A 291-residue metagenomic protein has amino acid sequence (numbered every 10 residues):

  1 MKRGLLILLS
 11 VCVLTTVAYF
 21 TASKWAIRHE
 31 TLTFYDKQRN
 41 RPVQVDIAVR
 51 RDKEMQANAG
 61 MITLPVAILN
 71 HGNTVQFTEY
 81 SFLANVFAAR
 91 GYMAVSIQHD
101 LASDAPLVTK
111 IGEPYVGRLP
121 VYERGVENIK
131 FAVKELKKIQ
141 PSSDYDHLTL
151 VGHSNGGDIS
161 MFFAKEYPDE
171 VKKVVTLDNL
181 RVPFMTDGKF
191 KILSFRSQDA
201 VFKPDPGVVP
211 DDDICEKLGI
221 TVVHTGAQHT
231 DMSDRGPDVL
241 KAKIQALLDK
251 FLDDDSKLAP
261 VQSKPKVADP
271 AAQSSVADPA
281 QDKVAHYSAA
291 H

Functional and structural regions predicted by a protein language model:
G4-L5, C12-Q56, A290: An N-terminal hydrophobic leader/cap segment in hydrolases
F34-S143: Serine-hydrolase catalytic machinery in alpha/beta-hydrolase-like enzymes
T63-P65, R90-M93, Y145-H147, D169-K173 (+2 more regions): Loop/turn elements at helix/coil->beta-strand transitions in domains of secreted/extracellular proteins
H71, H153, H229: Histidine-centered divalent metal-coordination motifs
K134-G188: Primarily recognizes the serine-hydrolase "nucleophile elbow" in alpha/beta-hydrolase and SGNH/GDSL folds
L193-R196: Short beta-strand/loop motif that positions the catalytic acidic residue of the alpha/beta-hydrolase fold
V201-G207: Conserved alpha/beta-hydrolase "acid-adjacent" motif
G219-H291: C-terminal catalytic histidine-bearing segment of alpha/beta-hydrolase fold enzymes
